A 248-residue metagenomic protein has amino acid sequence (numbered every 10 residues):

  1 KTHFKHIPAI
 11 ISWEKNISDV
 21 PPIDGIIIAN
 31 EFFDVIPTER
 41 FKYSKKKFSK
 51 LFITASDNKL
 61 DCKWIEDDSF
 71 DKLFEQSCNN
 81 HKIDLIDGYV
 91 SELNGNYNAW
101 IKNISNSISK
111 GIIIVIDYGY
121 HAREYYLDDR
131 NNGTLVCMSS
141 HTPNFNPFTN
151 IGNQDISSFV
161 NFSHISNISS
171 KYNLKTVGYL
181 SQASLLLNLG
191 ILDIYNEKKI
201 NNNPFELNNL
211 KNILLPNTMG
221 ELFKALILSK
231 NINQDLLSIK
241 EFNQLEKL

Functional and structural regions predicted by a protein language model:
K1-I10: Short, conserved SAM-binding/catalytic segment of Class I S-adenosyl-L-methionine-dependent methyltransferases
F4, R40, S169: Active-site catalytic pocket residues across diverse enzymes, especially alpha/beta-hydrolases
A9, E14-K45, V90-G95, A99 (+1 more regions): A short SAM/SAH-binding and catalytic strip from SAM-dependent methyltransferases
N16, D67-D68, N94, S181: Helix N-terminus capping/helix-initiation residues
P21, Y43, F48, L60 (+3 more regions): A broad, structure-centric signal for solvent-exposed, well-ordered loop/edge residues that line or flank functional
I26-E75, D128-M138: A mobile, often basic/glycine-rich helix-loop segment that functions as the active-site lid/recognition loop
F74-L248: Long, Lys/Arg- and hydrophobic-enriched amphipathic alpha-helices
